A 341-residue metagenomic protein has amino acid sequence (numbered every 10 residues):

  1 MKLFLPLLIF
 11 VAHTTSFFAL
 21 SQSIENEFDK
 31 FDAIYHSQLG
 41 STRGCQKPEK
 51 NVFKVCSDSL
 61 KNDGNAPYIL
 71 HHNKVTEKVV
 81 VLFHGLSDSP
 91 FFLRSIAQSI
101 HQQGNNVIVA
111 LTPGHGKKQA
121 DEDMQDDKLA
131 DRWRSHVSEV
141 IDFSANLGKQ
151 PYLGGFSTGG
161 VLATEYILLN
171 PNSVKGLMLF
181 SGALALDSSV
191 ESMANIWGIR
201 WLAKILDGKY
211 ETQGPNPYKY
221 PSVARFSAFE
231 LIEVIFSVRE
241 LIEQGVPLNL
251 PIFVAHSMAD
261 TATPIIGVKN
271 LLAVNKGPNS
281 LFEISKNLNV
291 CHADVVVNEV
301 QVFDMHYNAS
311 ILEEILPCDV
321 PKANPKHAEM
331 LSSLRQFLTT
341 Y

Functional and structural regions predicted by a protein language model:
N62-H115: Short, surface-exposed "cap/lid" segments of acyl-processing enzymes
S95-I96, T263-G277, E283-K286: Short alpha-helix in the alpha/beta-hydrolase fold that links the catalytic acid
S135-P151: Conserved acidic catalytic loop of the alpha/beta-hydrolase fold
G155-G159, A163: Gly/Ala-rich beta-loop-alpha elbow adjacent to hydrolase catalytic centers
M178-S189: Active-site nucleophile loop of the alpha/beta-hydrolase fold
L248, V254-H256, D260: Short beta-strand/loop motif that positions the catalytic acidic residue of the alpha/beta-hydrolase fold
A293-Y341: Catalytic active-site module of serine/aspartate enzymes centered on a nucleophile-bearing elbow/loop
